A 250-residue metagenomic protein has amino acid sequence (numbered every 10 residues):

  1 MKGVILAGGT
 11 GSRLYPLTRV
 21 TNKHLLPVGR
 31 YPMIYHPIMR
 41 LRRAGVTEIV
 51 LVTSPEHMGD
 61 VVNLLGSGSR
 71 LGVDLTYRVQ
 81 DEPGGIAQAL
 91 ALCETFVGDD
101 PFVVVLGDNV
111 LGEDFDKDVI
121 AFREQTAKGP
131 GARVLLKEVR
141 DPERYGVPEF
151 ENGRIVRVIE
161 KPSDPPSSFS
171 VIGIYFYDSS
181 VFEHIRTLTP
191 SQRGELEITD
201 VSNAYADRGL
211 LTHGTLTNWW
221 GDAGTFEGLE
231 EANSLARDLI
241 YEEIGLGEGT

Functional and structural regions predicted by a protein language model:
K2-I5, R13-P16, L26-P27, Y31-L106 (+3 more regions): Conserved N-terminal catalytic core of the sugar/cofactor nucleotidyltransferase
L25, P148-F150, H213: A structural signal for short hydrophobic beta-strand segments in well-ordered beta-sheet cores
V50, E94, F102, V147 (+3 more regions): A residue-level structural signature of the nucleotidyltransferase/glycosyltransferase Rossmann-like core
G66-G72, Q125, F150, A204-A206: Short, conserved catalytic or adaptor-binding loops enriched in Gly and charged residues
R78-Q80, L135, G214-L216: Conserved beta-strand termini and adjacent loop/short-helix elements that scaffold enzyme active sites in alpha/beta
E113-E143: Conserved donor-nucleotide/metal-binding helix-loop-beta segment in metal-dependent transferases, i.e., the alpha-helix
I120, R154-G249: Catalytic-core segments of class I nucleotidyltransferases/pyrophosphorylases that form NMP-activated intermediates
R140-R144, P148-R154, K161: Ligand/cofactor pocket segment of small-molecule handling proteins
